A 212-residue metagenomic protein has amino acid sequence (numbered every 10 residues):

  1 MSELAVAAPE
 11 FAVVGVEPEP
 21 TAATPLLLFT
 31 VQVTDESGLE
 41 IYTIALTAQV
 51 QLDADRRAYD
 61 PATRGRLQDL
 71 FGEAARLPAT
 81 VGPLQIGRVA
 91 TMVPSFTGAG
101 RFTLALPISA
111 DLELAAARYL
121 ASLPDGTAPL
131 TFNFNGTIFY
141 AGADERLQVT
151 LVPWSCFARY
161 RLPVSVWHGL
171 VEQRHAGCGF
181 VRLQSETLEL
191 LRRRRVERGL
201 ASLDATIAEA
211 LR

Functional and structural regions predicted by a protein language model:
M1-L28: Low-complexity, acidic Ser/Thr/Pro/Gly-rich terminal tails and inter-domain linkers that flank the onset of structured
P20-V33, Y42-V50, L106-A110: Contiguous beta-strand segments within globular domains
T47-D53, R101-W154: Internal, hydrophobic beta-strand segments that form the core of beta-sheet-rich folds
Q51-A62: Short aromatic-acidic-glycine turn motif
G65-A74, F139-F180: Short beta-strand elements
R66-S122: Extended, solvent-exposed segments with strong compositional bias
S185-S202: Surface-exposed, Lys/Arg-rich phosphate-binding patches that contact polyanionic backbones
A201-R212: Short, basic amphipathic alpha-helical segments that act as recognition/interaction helices in nucleic-acid-binding
